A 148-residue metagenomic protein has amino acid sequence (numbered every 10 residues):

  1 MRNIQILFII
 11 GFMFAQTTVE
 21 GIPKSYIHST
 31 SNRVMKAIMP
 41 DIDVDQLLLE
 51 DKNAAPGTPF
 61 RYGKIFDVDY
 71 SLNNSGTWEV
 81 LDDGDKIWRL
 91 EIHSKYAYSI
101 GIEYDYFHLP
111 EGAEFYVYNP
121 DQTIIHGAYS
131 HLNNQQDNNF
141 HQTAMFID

Functional and structural regions predicted by a protein language model:
M1-G21: Bacterial Sec-dependent N-terminal signal peptides
Q16-D148: Domain-level representation of secreted and single-pass membrane ectodomains enriched in extracellular protease systems
